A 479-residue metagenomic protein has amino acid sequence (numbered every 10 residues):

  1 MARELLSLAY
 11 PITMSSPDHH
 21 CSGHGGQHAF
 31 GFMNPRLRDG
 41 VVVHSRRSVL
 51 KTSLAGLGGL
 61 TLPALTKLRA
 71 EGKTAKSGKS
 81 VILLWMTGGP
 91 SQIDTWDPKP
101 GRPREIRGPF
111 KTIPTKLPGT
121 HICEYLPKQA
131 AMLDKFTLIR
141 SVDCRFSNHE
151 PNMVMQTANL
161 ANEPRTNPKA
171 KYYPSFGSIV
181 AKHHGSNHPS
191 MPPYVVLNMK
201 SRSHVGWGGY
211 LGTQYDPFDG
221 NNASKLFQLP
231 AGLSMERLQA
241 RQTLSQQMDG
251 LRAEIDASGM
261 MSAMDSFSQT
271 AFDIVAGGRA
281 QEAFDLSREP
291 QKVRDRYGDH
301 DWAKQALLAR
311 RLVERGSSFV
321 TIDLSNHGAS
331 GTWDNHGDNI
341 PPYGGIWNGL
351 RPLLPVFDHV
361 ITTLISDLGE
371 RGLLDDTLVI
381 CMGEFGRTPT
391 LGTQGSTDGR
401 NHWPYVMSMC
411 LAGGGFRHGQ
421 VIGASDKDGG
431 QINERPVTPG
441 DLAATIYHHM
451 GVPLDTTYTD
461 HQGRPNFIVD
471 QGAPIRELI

Functional and structural regions predicted by a protein language model:
A2-I479: Ligand-binding pockets and gating/stacking loops
